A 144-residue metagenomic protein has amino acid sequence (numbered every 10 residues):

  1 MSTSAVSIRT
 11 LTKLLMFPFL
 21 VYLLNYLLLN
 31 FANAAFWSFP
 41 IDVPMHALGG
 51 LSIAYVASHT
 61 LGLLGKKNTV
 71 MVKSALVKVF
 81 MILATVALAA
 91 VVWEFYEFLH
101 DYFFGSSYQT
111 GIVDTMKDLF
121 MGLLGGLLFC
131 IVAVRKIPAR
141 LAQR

Functional and structural regions predicted by a protein language model:
M1-G111, L124-R144: Bulky hydrophobic segments
V113-L123: Membrane-interface transmembrane-helix boundary segments in multi-pass integral membrane proteins
